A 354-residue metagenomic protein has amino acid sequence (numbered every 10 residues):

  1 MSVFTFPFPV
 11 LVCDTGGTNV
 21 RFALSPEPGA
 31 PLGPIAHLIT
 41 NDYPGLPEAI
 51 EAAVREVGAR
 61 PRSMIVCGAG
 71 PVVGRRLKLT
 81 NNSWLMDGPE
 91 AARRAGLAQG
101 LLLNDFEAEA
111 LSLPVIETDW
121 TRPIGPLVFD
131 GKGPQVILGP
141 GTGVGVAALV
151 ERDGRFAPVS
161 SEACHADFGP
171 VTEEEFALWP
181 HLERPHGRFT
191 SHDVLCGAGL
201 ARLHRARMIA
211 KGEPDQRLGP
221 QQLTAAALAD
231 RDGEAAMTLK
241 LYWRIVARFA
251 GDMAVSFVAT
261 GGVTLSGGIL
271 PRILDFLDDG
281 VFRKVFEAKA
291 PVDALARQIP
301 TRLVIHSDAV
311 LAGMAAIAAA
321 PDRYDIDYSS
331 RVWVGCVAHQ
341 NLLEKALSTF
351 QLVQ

Functional and structural regions predicted by a protein language model:
M1-R60, A177-V353: ATP-binding/phosphotransfer module of carbohydrate and carboxylate kinases, centering on a glycine-rich
D14, I65-A69, L103, Q135-G143 (+2 more regions): Short beta-strand segments
T18, F106-E107, T142, I269: A generic "binding-loop/recognition-motif" signal
V20, P71-V73, G143-A147, R202 (+1 more regions): Short, acidic Gly/Pro/Ser/Thr-rich loop/turn segments
P26-E27, L79-N81, I116-T118, E151-G154 (+2 more regions): Short, glycine/charged-enriched secondary-structure capping and boundary segments
E56-E107, L111-W120, I137, P271-D275: Short beta-strand-loop/turn "lid" adjacent to the catalytic site in phosphate-handling enzymes
Q99-D130, Q221-W243, R248: ATP-dependent carbohydrate kinase catalytic cores
R122-H192, L274-D275, F282-A296, A346: Glycine-rich phosphate-binding loop of actin/hexokinase-like ATP-binding domains
